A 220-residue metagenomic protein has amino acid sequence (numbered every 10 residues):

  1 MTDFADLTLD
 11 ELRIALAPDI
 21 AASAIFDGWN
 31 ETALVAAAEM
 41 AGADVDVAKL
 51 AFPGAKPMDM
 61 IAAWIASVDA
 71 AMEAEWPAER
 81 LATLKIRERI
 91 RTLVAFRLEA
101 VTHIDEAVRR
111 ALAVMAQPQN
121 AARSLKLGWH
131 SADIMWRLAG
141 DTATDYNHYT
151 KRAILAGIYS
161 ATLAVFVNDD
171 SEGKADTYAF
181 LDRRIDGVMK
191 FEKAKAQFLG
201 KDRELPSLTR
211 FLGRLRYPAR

Functional and structural regions predicted by a protein language model:
T2-D46, F52-A62, A66: Short, amphipathic alpha-helix enriched in basic
D10, I14, A74-R110: Hydrophobic alpha-helical connector segments
A71, I86-A100, L127, S131-L138 (+1 more regions): C-terminal ligand-sensing/allosteric alpha-helical core of TetR-family HTH transcriptional regulators
E79-T83, R137-T142: Acidic/His metal-coordination segments adjacent to aromatic residues that form catalytic metal sites in metalloenzymes
L98-S131: Internal, conserved structured core segments that host functional sites
Q119-D141, T150-A156, S160: Amphipathic alpha-helical packing segments from all-alpha helical-bundle domains
D141-A156, S160-R203: Hydrophobic/aromatic-rich alpha-helical bundle segments in the mid-to-C-terminal region
K193-R220: Long, charge-rich low-complexity segments
